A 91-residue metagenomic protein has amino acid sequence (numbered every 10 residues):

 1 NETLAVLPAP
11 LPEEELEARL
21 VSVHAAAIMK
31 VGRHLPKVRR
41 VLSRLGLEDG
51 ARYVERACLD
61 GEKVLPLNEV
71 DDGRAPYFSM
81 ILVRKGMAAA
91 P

Functional and structural regions predicted by a protein language model:
N1-R19: Class I SAM-dependent methyltransferase SAM-binding "motif I" and its flanking Rossmann-like core
L20-P91: A contiguous loop/helix-start segment that scaffolds small-molecule binding in enzyme catalytic cores
